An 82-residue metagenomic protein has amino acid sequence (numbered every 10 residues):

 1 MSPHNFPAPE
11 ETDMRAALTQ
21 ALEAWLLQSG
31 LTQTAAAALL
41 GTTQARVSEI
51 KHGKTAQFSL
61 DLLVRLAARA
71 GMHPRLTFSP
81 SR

Functional and structural regions predicted by a protein language model:
M1-A21: N-terminal flexible/basic segments that precede or flank functional cores
E23-A24, T34: Residues within the helices of the helix-turn-helix
L26, A37, A67: The alpha-helix within a helix-turn-helix
G30-S48: Short alpha-helical DNA-recognition segment
K51: DNA major-groove recognition helix of helix-turn-helix
K54-L60: Short, solvent-exposed alpha-helical "recognition" segments
L60-L76: DNA major-groove recognition helix of helix-turn-helix/homeodomain DNA-binding modules
T77-R82: Short, charged recognition helix plus adjacent turn of helix-turn-helix-like nucleic-acid-binding domains
